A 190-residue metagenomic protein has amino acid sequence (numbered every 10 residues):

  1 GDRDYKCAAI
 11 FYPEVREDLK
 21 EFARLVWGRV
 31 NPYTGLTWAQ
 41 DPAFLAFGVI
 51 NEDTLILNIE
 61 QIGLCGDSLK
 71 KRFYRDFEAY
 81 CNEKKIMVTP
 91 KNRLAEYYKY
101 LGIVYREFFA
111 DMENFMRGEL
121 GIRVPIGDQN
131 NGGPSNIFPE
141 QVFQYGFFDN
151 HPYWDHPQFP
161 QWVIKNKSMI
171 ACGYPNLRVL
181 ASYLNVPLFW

Functional and structural regions predicted by a protein language model:
G1-E17, I59-E96: Aromatic- and acidic-residue-enriched carbohydrate-binding clefts of CAZyme catalytic domains
D4-L55, Y105, A110-E119, I137: An active-site-proximal structural segment forming one wall of the substrate-binding cleft that immediately precedes
L36, A43-F44, L64, G133 (+1 more regions): Flexible domain-boundary/linker segments
T37, A43, T54-L55, S68 (+3 more regions): Residue-level preference for alpha-helix termini and adjacent loops
T54-I59, H156-F159: A short beta-to-alpha transition loop/helix N-cap that caps and shapes the active-site region
R75-D76, C81-N82, I86-N114, G118-W190: Glycoside hydrolase catalytic-domain groove-lining segments
